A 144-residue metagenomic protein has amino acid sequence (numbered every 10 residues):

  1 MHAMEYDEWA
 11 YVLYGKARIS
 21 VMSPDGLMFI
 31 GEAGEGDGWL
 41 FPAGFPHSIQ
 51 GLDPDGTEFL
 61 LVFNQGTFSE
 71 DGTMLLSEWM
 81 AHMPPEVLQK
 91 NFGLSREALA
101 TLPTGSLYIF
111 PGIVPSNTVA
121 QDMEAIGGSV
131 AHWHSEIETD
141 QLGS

Functional and structural regions predicted by a protein language model:
M1-M4, I30, Q50-G51: Short histidine-centered beta-strand/loop micro-motifs that create catalytic or ligand/metal-coordination sites
A3-D25, S144: Glycine- and acidic-residue-biased ligand/ion/polar-headgroup-sensing regions
W9, S23-G44, I49: Short acidic-glycine-tyrosine-enriched beta hairpin
G15, G44, V62: Active-site-proximal beta-strand/loop segments in catalytic clefts of secreted hydrolases
A17, H47, T67-F68: Surface-exposed, flexible loop/turn segments at secondary-structure boundaries
M22-S23, L27-E32, D53, F63-S144: Intrinsic disorder/low-complexity detector
D55-F59: Loop/turn elements at helix/coil->beta-strand transitions in domains of secreted/extracellular proteins
